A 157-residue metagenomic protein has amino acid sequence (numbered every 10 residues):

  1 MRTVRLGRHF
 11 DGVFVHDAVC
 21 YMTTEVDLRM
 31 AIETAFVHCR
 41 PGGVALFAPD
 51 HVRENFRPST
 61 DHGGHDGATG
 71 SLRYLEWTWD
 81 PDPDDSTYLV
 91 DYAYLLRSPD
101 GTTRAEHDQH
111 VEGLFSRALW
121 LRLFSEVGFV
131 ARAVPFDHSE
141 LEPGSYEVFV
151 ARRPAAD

Functional and structural regions predicted by a protein language model:
R2-V13: A short acidic, Gly/Pro-enriched loop at the edge of an enzyme's catalytic core that lines a small-molecule cofactor
T3, V52-R53, D137-S139: Conserved beta-strand edge residues that scaffold enzyme active sites
H16-D17: Residues lining the SAM
C20-M22: A short His-aromatic
D27-V44: A short glycine-rich, Lys/Arg-flanked "PGG" loop and its adjoining helix->strand segment in the class I
A45-L46, A131: A short hydrophobic/small-residue beta-strand
L46-A118: SAM-dependent methyltransferase
V111-D157: C-terminal lobe and adjacent flexible extensions of AdoMet/dcAdoMet transferase-like proteins
